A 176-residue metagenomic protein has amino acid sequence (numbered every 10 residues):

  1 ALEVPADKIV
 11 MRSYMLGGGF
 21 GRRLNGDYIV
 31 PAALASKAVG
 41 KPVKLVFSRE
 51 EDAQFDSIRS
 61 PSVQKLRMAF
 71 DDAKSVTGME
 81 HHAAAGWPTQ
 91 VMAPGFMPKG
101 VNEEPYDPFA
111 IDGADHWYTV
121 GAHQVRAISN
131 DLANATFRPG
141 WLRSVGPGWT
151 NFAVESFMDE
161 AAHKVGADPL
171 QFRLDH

Functional and structural regions predicted by a protein language model:
A1, F20-R23, V46-F47, F55 (+3 more regions): Tryptophan-centered motif/residue detector
A1-V39, F96-D115, W141-H176: Alpha-helical support elements that line or immediately flank enzyme active sites and cofactor-binding pockets
V10-S13, V43-F47, G78-H81: General beta-strand structural signal in soluble alpha/beta enzymes
L16, S48-E50, V125: Residues that form or immediately flank small-molecule/cofactor binding pockets and catalytic motifs
G17-G21, E51-F55, G86-T89: Flexible loop/turn segments at secondary-structure boundaries
A32-A33, Q54, K65-R67, D159: Generic recognition of flexible, low-complexity loop/linker segments
V43-L66: Structured beta-strand/loop patches that form or line metal/cofactor-binding pockets in enzymes
P61-S156: Glycine-rich loop/linker segments at domain edges
